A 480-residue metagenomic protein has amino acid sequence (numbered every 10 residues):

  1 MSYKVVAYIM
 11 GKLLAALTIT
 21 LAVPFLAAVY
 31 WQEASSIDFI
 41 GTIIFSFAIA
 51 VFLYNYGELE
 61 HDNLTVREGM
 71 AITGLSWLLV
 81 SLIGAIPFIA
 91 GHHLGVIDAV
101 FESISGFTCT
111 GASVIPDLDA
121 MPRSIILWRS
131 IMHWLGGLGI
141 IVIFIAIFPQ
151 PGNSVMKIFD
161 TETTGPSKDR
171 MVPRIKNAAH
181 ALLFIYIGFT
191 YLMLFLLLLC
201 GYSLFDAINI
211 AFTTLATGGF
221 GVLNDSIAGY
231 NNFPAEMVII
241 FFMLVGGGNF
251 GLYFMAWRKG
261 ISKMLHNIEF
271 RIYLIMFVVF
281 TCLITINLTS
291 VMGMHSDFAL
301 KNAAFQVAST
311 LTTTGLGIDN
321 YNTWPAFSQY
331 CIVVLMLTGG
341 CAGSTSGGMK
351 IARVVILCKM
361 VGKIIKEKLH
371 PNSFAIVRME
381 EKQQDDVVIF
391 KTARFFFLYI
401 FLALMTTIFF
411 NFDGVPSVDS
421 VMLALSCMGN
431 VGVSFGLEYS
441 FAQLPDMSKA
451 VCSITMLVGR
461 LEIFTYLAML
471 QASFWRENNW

Functional and structural regions predicted by a protein language model:
M1-W480: Membrane-proximal intracellular helices of multi-pass ion channels
